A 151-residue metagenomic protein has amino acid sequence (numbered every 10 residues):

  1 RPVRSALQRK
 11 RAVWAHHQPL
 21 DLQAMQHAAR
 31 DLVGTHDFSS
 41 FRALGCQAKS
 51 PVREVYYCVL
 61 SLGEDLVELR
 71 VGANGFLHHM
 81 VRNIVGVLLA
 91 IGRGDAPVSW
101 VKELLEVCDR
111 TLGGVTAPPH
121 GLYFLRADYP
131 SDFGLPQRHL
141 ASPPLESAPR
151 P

Functional and structural regions predicted by a protein language model:
R1-P151: Structured-RNA-binding interfaces characteristic of tRNA pseudouridine synthases
